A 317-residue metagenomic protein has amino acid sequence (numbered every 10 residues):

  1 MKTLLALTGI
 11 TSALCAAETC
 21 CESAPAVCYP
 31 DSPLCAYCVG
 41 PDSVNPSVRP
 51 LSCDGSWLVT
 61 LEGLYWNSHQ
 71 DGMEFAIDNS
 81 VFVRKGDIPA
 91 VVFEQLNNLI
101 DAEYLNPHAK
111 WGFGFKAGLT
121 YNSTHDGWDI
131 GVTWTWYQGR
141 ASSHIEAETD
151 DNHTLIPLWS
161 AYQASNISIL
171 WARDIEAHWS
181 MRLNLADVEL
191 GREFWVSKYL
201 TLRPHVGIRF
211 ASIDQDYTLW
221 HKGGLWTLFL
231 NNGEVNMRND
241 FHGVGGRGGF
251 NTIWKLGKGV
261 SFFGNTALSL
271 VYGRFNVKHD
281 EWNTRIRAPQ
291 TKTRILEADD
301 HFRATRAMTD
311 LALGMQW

Functional and structural regions predicted by a protein language model:
M1-Y104, A109, N122-H125, I130-T133 (+4 more regions): Cysteine-dense, low-complexity repeat segments
G55-W57, D126-W128, K198-P204, K258-G264 (+1 more regions): Outer-envelope beta-barrel architecture signal
S56, G112-K116, L183-D187, T201-R203 (+2 more regions): Transmembrane beta-barrel architecture of outer-membrane proteins
L61, A117-Y121, V188-R192, V206 (+3 more regions): Residues on the lipid-exposed face of transmembrane beta-strands in outer-membrane beta-barrel proteins
L64-W66, T135-Y137, G207-A211, I253 (+1 more regions): Outer-membrane beta-barrel pore domains and translocons
G72-V81, G86-K110, Q138-L183, S212-H242 (+1 more regions): Extracellular/periplasm-exposed beta-strand and loop segments of Gram-negative cell-envelope proteins, dominated by
S123-H125, F194-K198, W254-K258, W317: Outer-membrane beta-barrel strand-turn architecture
A186, G191-E193, Y199-L219, W226-L228 (+4 more regions): Outer-membrane beta-barrel porins/channels
